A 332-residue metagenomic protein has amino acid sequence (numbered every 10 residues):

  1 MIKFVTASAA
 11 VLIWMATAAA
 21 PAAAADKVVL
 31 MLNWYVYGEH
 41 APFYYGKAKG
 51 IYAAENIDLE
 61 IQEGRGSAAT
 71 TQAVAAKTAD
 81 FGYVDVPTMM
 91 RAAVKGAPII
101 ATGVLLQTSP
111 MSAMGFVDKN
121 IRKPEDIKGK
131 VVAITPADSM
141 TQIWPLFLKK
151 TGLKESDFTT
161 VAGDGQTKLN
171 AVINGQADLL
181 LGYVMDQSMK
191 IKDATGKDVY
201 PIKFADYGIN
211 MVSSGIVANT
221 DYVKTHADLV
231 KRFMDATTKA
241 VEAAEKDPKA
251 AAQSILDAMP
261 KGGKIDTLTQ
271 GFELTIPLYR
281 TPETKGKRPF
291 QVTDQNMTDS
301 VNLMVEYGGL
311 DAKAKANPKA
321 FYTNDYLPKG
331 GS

Functional and structural regions predicted by a protein language model:
M1-A9: Bacterial N-terminal signal peptides that target proteins for export
I13-A22: C-terminal segment of classical bacterial N-terminal signal peptides
K27-N174, D178-M185, I202-F204, N210: Short, glycine-/small- and polar/acidic-enriched structural segments that line small-molecule recognition paths
I51-A54, K150-E155, A194-G196, K261-G263 (+1 more regions): Short helix-capping segments at alpha-helix termini
L105-M114, G196-Y222, H226, V230 (+5 more regions): Periplasmic-binding protein-like
E155-T159, K261-E273, L310-P318: Short, surface-exposed acidic
T225-Y307: Secondary-structure end/capping motifs
M297-S332: Conserved C-terminal helix/tail region of periplasmic/extracytoplasmic solute-binding proteins
